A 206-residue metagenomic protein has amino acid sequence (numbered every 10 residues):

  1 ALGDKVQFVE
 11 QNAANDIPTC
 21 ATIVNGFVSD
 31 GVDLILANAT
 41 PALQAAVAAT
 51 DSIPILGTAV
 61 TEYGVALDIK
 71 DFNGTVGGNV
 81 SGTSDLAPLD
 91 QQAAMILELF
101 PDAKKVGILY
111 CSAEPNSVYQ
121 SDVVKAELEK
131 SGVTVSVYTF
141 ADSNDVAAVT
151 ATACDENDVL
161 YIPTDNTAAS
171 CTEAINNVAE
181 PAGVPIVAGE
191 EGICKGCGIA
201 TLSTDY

Functional and structural regions predicted by a protein language model:
A1-F8, A126: Short, polar/charged alpha-helical segment
Q7-S29, T139-D155: Structural motif
N12-K70, D165-E180, V184-G189: Beta-alpha junction/loop-to-helix N-cap segments that form part of ligand/metal-binding clefts
D33-I35, K104, D158-V159, G198: Conserved acidic residues
V60-E62, D85-P88, C111-N116, A141 (+1 more regions): Short coil/turn segments
A66-L97, K195-Y206: Short beta-strand elements at the ligand-binding edges of bilobed clamshell
S81-E129: An alpha-beta-alpha
P115-V184: Pocket-lining segment of extracytoplasmic ligand-binding domains
